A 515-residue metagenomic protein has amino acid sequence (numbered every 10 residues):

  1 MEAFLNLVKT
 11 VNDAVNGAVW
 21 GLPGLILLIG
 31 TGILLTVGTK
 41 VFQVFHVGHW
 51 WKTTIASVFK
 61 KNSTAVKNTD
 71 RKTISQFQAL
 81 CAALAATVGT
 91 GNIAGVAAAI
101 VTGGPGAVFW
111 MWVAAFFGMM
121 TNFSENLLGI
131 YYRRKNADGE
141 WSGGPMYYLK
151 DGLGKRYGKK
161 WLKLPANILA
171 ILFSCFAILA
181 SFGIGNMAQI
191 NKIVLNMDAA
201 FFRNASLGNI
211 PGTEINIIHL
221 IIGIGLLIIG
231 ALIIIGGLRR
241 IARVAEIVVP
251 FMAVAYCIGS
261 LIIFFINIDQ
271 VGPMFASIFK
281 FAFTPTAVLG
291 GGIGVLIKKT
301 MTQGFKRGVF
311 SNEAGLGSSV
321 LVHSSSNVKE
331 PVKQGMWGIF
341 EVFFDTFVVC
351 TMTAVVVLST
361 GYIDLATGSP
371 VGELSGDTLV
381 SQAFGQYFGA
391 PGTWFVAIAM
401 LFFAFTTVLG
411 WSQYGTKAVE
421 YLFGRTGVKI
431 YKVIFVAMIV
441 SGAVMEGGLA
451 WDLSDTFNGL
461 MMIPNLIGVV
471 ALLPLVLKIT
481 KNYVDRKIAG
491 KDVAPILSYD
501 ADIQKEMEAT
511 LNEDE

Functional and structural regions predicted by a protein language model:
M1-T90, I100-A107, G118, F265 (+2 more regions): N-terminal alpha-helical transmembrane segments of multi-pass membrane transport and channel/translocase proteins
L7-V8, G38-Q43, G91-V96, S181-V194 (+6 more regions): Transmembrane helix-loop junctions in multi-pass membrane proteins
L27-W51, I184-M197, I217-F279, T416-V419 (+2 more regions): Membrane-interface loop-to-helix entry segments
L35-T36, A114-G139, K150-N191, M197-I233 (+1 more regions): Helix-loop-helix module between adjacent transmembrane segments
F42-I74, A98-V108, W112, N122-L164 (+4 more regions): Flexible loop linkers connecting adjacent transmembrane helices in multi-pass alpha-helical membrane transporters
N62-I100, Y131-L153, L172-I178, G294-F343: Alpha-helical membrane segments and immediately flanking helix-loop junctions that form or couple to the substrate/ion
F117-E125, G223-L238, V249-D269, T302 (+3 more regions): Selective recognition of specific alpha-helical transmembrane segments in multi-pass small-molecule
E125-A137, L261-S277, P285-V295, S324-S326 (+1 more regions): Extracellular/periplasmic helix-exit of transmembrane alpha-helices
